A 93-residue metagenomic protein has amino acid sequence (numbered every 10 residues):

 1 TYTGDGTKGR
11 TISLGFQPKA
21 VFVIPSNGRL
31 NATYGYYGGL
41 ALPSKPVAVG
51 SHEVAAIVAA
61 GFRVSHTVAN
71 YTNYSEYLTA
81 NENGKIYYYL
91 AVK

Functional and structural regions predicted by a protein language model:
T1-F16, S26-T33: Surface-exposed ligand/attachment interfaces on beta-rich extracellular proteins
T1-G6, A56, V68-N70: Short, flexible domain-boundary/linker segments around small modular repeats
K8-R10, G39-P43, V54, S65: Intrinsically disordered, low-complexity, compositionally biased regions/tails
L14, V49-H66: Short, exposed beta-strand/loop patches in secreted or surface proteins that constitute
Q17-V23, A91: Short, structured motif recognition centered on aromatic/hydrophobic residues
G28-P46: Short, surface-exposed beta-strand/strand-loop-strand elements in extracellular ectodomains
A60-L78: Low-complexity, intrinsically disordered Gly/Pro/Thr-rich segments
N73-K93: Short, structured beta-strand segments at or near domain termini in extracellular proteins/domains
